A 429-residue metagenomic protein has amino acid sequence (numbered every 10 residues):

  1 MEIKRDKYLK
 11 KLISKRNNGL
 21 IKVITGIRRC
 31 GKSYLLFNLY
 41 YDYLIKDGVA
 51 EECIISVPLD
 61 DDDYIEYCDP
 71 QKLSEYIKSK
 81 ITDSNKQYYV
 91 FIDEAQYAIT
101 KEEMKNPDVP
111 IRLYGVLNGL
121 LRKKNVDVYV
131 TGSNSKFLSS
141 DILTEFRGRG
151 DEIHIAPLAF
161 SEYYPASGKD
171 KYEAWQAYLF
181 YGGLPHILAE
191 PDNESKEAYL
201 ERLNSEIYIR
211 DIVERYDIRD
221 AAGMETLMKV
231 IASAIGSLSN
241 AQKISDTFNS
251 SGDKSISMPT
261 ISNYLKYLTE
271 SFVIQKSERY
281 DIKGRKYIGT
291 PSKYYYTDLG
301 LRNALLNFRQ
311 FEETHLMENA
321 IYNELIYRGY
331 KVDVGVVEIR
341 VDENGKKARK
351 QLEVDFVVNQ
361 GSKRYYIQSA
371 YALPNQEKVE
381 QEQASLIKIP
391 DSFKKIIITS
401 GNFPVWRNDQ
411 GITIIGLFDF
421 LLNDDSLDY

Functional and structural regions predicted by a protein language model:
E2, P157-E338: Interdomain hinge/linker elements that couple catalytic modules in large macromolecular machines
E2, T25, S33-Y34, Y41 (+3 more regions): A cross-kingdom feature that marks ATP-driven nucleic-acid transaction machinery
E2-N17: Pre-Walker A adenine-sensing motif
R29: Walker A (P-loop) phosphate-binding loop of P-loop NTPases
I55-N85: Short glycine-rich substrate-engagement loop in P-loop NTPases that contacts/grips substrate
F91, D127-S133, H154: Structural recognition of the conserved hydrophobic beta-strand(s) that form the central parallel beta-sheet of P-loop
Q96-Y129: Conserved Walker B catalytic segment
S135-D151, S167-G168: Short regulatory helix/loop adjacent to the ATP-binding pocket of P-loop NTPases
